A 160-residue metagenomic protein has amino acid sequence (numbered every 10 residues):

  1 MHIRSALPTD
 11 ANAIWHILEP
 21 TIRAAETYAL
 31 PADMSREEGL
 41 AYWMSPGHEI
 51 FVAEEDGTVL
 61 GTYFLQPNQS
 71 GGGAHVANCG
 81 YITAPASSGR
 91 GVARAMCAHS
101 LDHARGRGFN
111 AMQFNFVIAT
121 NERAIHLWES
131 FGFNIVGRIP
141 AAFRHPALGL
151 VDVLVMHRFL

Functional and structural regions predicted by a protein language model:
H2-I14: A short beta-loop-alpha structural element at the N-terminal edge of CoA-dependent acyl/N-acetyltransferase catalytic
P8-T9, T27-A86, C97-H99, H103 (+1 more regions): Acetyl-CoA-dependent GNAT
T58-G61, R123, L150: Glycine-rich acetyl-CoA-binding "A-motif" of GNAT/NAT acetyltransferases
Y81-A86, R90, F116-T120: Active-site acidic-Proline motif in GNAT/NAT acetyltransferases
G89-A104, I125-S130: Conserved acetyl-CoA-binding loop-helix of GNAT-fold acetyltransferases
A104-V117: Conserved GNAT acetyl-CoA-binding A-motif
F114-A124, A142-R144: Conserved beta-strand-loop-alpha-helix junction that forms the acyl-donor binding cleft
E129-R138: Conserved acetyl-CoA-binding loop of GNAT-fold acetyltransferases
